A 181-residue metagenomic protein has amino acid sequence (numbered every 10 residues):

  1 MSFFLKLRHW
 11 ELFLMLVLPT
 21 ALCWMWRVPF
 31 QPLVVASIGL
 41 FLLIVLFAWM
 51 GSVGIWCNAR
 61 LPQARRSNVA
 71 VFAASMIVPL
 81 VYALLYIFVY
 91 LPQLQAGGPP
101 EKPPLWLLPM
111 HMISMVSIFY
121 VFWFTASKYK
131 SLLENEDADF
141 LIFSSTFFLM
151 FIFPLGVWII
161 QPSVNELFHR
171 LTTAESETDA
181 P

Functional and structural regions predicted by a protein language model:
M1-L7, E166-P181: Low-complexity, intrinsically disordered extramembrane tails and loops of integral membrane proteins
S2-W26, G51, A64-L80, D137-I152: Alpha-helical membrane-anchoring segments
L18-L46, P79-S117, A180: Membrane-helix interface segments in multi-pass membrane proteins
F30-L33, N58-A70, G97-E101, L133-A138: Membrane-interface helix-boundary motifs at transmembrane edges
L43, F143-S163: Hydrophobic, aromatic-rich membrane-embedded alpha-helical segments
V45-Q63: Canonical alpha-helical transmembrane segments
G51-I55, M115-L132: Alpha-helical transmembrane segments in multipass membrane proteins, preferentially the mid-helix core
Q93-P104, E134-D137, V164-L171: Interfacial non-cytosolic loop connecting adjacent transmembrane helices
